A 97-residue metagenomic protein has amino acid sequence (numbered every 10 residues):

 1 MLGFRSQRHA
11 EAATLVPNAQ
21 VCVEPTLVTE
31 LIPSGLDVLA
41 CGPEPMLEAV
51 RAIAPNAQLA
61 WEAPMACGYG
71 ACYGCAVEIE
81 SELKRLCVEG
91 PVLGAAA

Functional and structural regions predicted by a protein language model:
M1-P64: FNR/FR-type flavoprotein reductase catalytic core
A19, L39, A76-R85, A97: Noncatalytic linker/hinge segments flanking ATPase motor cores
T29, D37, G90-A97: Iron-sulfur (Fe-S) cluster-binding modules
E44-P45, E62-P91: Local cysteine-cluster metal-coordination motifs and their immediate loop/turn environment, predominantly Fe-S cluster
